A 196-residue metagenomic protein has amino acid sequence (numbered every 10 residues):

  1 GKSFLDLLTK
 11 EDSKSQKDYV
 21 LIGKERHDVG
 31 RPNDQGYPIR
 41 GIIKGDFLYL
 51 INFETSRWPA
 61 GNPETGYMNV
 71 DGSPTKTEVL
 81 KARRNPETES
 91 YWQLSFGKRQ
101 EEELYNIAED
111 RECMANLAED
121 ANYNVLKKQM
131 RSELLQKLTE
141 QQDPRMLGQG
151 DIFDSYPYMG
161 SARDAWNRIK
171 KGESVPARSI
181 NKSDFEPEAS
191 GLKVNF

Functional and structural regions predicted by a protein language model:
G1-E103: C-terminal cap/loop subdomain of S1 sulfatases and analogous C-terminal strand-loop tails that border
N85-E102, I107-C113, L117-F196: Long, internal low-complexity/basic segments
